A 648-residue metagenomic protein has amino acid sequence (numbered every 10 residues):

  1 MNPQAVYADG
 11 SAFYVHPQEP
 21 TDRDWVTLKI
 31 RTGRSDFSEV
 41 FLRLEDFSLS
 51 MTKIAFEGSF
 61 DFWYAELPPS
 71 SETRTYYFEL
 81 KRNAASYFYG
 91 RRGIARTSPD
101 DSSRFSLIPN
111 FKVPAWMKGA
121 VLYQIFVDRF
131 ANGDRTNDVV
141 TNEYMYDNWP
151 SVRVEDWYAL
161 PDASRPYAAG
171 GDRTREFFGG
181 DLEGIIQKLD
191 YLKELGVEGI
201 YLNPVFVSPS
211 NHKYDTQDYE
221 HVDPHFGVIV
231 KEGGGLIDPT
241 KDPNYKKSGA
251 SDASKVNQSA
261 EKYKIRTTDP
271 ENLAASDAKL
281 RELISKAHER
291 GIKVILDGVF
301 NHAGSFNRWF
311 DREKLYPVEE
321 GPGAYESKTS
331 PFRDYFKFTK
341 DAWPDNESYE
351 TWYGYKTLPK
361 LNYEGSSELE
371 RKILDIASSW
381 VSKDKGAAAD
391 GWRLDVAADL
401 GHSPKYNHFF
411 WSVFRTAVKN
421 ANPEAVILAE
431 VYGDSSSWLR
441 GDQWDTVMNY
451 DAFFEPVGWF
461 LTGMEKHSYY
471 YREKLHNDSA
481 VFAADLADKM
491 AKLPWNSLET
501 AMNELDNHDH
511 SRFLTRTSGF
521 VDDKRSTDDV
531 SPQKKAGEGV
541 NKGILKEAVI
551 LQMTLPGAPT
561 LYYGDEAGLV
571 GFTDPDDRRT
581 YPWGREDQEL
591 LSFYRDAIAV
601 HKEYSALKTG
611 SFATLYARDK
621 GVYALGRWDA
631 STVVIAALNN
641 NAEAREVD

Functional and structural regions predicted by a protein language model:
N2-P17, D22, V26, I30 (+5 more regions): Active-site and adjacent substrate-binding regions of carbohydrate-active enzymes
G33-S35, S70: Short glycine/proline-centered coil/turn motifs in the loop regions of extracellular beta-sandwich domains
E45: Conserved binding-pocket/active-site segment within a compact domain
L67-T73: Surface-exposed, short loops/turns at beta-strand junctions within beta-sandwich domains
R74-R82: Short, aromatic- and glycine-rich surface loops/edge beta-strands on solvent-exposed regions
